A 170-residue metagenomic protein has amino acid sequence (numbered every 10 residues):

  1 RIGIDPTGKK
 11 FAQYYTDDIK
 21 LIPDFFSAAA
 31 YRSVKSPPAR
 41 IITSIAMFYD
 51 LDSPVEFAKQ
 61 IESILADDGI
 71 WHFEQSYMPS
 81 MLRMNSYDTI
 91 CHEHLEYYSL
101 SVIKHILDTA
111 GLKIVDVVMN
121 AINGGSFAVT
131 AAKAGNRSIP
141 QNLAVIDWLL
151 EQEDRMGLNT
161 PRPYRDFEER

Functional and structural regions predicted by a protein language model:
R1-D5: Conserved SAM-binding motif I beta-strand of class I
T16-S33: Conserved SAM-binding strand-loop segment of SAM-dependent methyltransferases
R40-T43: A conserved beta-strand element that flanks and buttresses the S-adenosyl-L-methionine
M47: Hydrophobic adenine-recognition pocket in adenosine-nucleotide-binding enzymes
V55-H72: A short glycine-rich, Lys/Arg-flanked "PGG" loop and its adjoining helix->strand segment in the class I
F73-E96, L100-V102, L107: Short, glycine-/aromatic-enriched active-site segment of Class I SAM-dependent methyltransferases
L112-N123: Conserved S-adenosyl-L-methionine
N123-R170: Flexible, glycine-/basic-rich loop-and-beta segments that form/coincide with the SAM-dependent methyltransferase
